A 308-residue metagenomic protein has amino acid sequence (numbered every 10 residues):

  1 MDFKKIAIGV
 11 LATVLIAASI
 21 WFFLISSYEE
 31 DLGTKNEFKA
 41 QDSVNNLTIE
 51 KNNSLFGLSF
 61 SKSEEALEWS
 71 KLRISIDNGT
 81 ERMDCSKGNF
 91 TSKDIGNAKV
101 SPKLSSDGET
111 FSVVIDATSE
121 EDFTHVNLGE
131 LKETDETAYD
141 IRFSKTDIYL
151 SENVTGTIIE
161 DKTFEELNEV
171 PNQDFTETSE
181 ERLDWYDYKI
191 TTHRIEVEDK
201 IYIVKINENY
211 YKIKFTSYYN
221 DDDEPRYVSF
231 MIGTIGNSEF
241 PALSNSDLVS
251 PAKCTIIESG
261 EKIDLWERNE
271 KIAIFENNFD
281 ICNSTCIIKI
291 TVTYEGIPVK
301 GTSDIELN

Functional and structural regions predicted by a protein language model:
D2-N308: Surface-exposed, beta-sheet-biased, low-hydrophobicity segments with strongly acidic/polar composition
